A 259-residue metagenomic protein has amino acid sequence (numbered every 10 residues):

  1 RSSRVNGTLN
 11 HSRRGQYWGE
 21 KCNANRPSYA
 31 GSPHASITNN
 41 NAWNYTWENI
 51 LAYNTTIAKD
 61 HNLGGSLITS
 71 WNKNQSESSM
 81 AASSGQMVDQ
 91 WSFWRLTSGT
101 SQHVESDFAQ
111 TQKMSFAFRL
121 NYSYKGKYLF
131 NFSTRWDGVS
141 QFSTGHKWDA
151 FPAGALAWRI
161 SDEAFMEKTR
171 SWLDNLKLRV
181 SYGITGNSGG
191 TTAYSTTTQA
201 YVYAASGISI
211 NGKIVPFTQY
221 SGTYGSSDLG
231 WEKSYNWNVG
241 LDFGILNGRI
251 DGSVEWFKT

Functional and structural regions predicted by a protein language model:
R1-W18, Y29-T259: Extracellular/periplasmic, surface-exposed regions of secreted and cell-surface proteins
C22-S28: Short, conserved phosphate-binding/catalytic loop or strand-edge motifs used in phosphoryl-/nucleotidyl-transfer
